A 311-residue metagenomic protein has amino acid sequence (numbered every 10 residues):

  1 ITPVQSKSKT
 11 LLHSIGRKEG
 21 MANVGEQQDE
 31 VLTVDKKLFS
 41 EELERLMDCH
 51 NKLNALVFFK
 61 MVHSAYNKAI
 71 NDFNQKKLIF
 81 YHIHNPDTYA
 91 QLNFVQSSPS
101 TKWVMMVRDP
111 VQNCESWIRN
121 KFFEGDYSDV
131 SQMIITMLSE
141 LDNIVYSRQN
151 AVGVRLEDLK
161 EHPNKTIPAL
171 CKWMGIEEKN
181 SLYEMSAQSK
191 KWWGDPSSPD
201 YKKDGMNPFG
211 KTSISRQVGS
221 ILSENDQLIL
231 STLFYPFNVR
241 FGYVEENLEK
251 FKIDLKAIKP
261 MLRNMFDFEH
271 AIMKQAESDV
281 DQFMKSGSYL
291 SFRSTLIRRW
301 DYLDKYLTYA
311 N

Functional and structural regions predicted by a protein language model:
I1-V57, K305-N311: PAPS-dependent sulfotransferase catalytic core
T2-L32, I70-P99, A271, S278 (+2 more regions): Short, charged N-terminal helix-start/capping segments
S8, V152-G153, S215: Preference for short coil/turn "hinge" residues that link or interrupt alpha-helices
H13, E41, S64, K68 (+10 more regions): Charged/polar, solvent-exposed surface patches and flexible loops
G16, G20-D35, E42, N54 (+11 more regions): Poly-acidic low-complexity segments
E42-H50, A55-Y183, K191-N207: PAPS-dependent sulfotransferase catalytic domain
I176-N311: PAPS-dependent sulfotransferases, especially Golgi type II membrane carbohydrate sulfotransferases
